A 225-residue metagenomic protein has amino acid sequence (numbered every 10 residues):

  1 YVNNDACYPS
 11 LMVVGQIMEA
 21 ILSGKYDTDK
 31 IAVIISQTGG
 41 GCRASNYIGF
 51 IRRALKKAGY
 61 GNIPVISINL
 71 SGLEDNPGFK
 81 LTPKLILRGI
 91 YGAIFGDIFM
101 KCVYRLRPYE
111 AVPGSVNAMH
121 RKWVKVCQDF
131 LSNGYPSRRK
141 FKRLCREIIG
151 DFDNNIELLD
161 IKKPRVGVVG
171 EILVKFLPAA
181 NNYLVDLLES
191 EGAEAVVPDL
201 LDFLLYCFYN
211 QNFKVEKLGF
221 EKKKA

Functional and structural regions predicted by a protein language model:
Y1-A225: An N-terminal assembly and electron-transfer interface module characteristic of large anaerobic redox and radical
